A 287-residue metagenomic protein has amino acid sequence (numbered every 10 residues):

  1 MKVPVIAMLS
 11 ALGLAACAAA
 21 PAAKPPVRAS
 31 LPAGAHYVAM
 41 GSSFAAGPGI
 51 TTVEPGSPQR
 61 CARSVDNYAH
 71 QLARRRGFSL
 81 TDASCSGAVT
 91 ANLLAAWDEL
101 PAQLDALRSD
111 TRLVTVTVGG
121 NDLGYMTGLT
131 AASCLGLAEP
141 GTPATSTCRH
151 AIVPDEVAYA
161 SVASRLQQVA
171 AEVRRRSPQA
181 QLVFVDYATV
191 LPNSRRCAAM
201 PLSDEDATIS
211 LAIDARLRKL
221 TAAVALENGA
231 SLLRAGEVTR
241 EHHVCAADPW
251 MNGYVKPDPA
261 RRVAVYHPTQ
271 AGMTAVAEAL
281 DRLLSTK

Functional and structural regions predicted by a protein language model:
I6-A15: Bacterial N-terminal signal peptides
A18-A20: Bacterial signal peptide processing site
K24-S84, L104, S133-L137: Serine-esterase "nucleophile elbow" of acetyl-processing enzymes
K24-V38, W97-V114, L166-Q179, D281: Short amphipathic alpha-helices and their capping/turn segments at secondary-structure boundaries
H36-M40, A45, L80-S84, R112-T117 (+3 more regions): Structural recognition of the beta-strand scaffold that forms the well-ordered cores of secreted hydrolase catalytic
P48, A95, E99-V157: Oxyanion-hole/transition-state-stabilizing segment in secreted/luminal serine hydrolases and related acyltransferases
V114-V116, A138-R174, V183, Y187-V224 (+1 more regions): Conserved N-terminal glycine/acidic-rich loop preference
A188-K287: Catalytic His-Asp segment of secreted/periplasmic serine-dependent ester chemistry enzymes
